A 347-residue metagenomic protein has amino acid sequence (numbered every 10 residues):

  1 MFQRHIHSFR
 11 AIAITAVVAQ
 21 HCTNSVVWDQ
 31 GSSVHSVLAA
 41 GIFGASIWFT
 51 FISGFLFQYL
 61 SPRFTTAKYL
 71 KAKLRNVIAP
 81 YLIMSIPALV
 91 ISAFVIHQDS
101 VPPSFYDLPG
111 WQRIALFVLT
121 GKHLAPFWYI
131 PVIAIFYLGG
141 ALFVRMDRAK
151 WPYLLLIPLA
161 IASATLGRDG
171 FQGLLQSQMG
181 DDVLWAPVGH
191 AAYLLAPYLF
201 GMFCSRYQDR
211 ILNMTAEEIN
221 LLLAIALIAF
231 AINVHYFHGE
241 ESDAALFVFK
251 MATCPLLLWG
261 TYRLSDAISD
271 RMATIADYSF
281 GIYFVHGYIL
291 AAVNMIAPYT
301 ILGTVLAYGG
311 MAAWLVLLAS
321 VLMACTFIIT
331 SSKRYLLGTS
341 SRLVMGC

Functional and structural regions predicted by a protein language model:
F2-Q3, P62-A72, A141-P152, S205-E218 (+2 more regions): Membrane-interface helix-boundary motifs at transmembrane edges
R4-L60, V77-S85: Functionally critical transmembrane alpha-helices in membrane proteins and complexes, commonly lining
T15-C22, I157-F171, L223-F237, I282-I289: Aromatic-anchored segments of alpha-helical transmembrane domains
V34-S46, F117-V132, D169-P197, A231-L257 (+1 more regions): Interfacial loop-to-helix transition and helix-capping segments at the boundaries of transmembrane helices
F43-I47, L60-S100, S104-K122, F136 (+2 more regions): Transmembrane alpha-helical segments and their boundary/interface "anchor" motifs in multi-pass integral membrane
F55-Y59, F136, G140-V144, L194-D209 (+2 more regions): Hydrophobic transmembrane alpha-helices
S92-I96, L108-Q176, V188-F203: Hydrophobic alpha-helical segments with transmembrane-like composition
V234-S340: Alpha-helical transmembrane segments of multi-pass integral membrane proteins
